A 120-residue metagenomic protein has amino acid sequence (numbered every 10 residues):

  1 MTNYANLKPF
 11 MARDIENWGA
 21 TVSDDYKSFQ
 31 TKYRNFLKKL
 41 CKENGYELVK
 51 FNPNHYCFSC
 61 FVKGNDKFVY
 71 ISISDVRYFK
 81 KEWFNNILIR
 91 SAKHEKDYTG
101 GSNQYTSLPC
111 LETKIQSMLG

Functional and structural regions predicted by a protein language model:
M1-A5, S117-G120: Short intrinsically disordered terminal tails
T2-D66: Negatively charged, low-complexity tracts enriched in Asp/Glu with abundant Ser/Thr
L37, I115-M118: Charged, low-complexity intrinsically disordered regions
C41, F58-C60, I71, L111 (+1 more regions): Short low-polarity hydrophobic stretches
D66-T113: Intrinsically disordered, low-complexity regulatory segments enriched in Ser/Thr/Pro and charged residues
